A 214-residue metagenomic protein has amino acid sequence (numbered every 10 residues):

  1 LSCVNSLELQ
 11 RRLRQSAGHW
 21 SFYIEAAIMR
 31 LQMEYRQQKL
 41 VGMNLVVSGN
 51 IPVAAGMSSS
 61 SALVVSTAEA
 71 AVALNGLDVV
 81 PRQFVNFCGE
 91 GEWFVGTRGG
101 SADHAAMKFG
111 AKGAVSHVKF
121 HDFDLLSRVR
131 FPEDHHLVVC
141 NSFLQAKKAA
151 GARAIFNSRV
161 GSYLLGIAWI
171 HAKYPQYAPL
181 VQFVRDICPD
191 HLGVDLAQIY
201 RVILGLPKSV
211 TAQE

Functional and structural regions predicted by a protein language model:
L1-G18, M33, H117-E214: C-terminal nucleotide
L1-M57, S61, V65-V95, G99 (+5 more regions): ATP-binding N-lobe of GHMP and related small-molecule kinases
